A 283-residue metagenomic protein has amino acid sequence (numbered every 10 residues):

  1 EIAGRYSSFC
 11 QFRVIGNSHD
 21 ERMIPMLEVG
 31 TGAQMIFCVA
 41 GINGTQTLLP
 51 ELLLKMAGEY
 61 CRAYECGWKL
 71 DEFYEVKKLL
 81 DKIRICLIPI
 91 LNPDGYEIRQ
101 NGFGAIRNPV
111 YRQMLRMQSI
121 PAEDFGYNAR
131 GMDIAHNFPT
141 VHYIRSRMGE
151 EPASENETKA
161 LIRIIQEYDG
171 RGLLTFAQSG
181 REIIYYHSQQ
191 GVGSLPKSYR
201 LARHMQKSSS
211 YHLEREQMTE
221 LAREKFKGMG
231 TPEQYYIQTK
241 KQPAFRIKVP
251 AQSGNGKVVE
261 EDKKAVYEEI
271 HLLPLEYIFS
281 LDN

Functional and structural regions predicted by a protein language model:
E1-M23: Short glycine- and acidic-rich boundary segments immediately preceding or forming the N-terminal edge of structured
Q11-I15, C66-V76, R215-M218: Surface-exposed patches in mature extracellular/periplasmic domains of secreted proteins
E21, G41, L87: Conserved hydrophobic/aromatic pocket- or pore-lining residues that grip, position, or stack substrates in active sites
E21-R22, D71-Y74, K227-Q234: Alpha-helical scaffolding within the catalytic cores of extracellular/periplasmic polymer-degrading hydrolases
P25-A33: Short beta-strand-to-loop junctions in surface cap/lid or active-site-entrance loops
A33, T47-P50, K55-S194, R246: Active-site/substrate-binding loop(s) of hydrolase catalytic cores
M35-I42: Short beta-strand element of the alpha/beta-hydrolase
A135-N283: Metallocarboxypeptidase
